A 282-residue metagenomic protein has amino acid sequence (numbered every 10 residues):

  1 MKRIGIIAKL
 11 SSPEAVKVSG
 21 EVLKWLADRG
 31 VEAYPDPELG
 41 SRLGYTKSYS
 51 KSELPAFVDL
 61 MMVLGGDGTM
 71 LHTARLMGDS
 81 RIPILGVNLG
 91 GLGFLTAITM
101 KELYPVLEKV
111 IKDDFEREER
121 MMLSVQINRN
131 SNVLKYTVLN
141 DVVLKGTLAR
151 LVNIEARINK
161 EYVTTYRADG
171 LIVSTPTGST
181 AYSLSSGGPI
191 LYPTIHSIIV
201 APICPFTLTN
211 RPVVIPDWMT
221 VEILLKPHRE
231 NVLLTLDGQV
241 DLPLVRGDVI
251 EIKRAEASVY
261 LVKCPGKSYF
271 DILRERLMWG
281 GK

Functional and structural regions predicted by a protein language model:
M1-L60, K101-E116, I127-Y136: ATP/NTP phosphate-donor binding region
I6, V63, V173: Redox-cofactor binding/interface segments in oxidoreductases and associated redox assembly factors
K9, M62, G66, N88 (+2 more regions): A residue-level signal for conserved active-site and pocket-lining positions in enzyme catalytic cores
A15, G68-T73, T180-S185: Short glycine/serine/threonine-rich phosphate/pyrophosphate-binding segments that cradle anionic phosphate groups
H72, M77-V87, F94: Gly/Ser-rich helix-loop-strand patches that form or flank binding pockets for ribonucleotide-derived cofactors
L92-D169: Catalytic core of DAGKc-family lipid kinases
Y136, L144, Y162, N210-K282: ATP/nucleoside-binding phosphotransfer catalytic cores, i.e., glycine-rich phosphate-binding loops
T164-D169, V173-T209: Gly/Ser/Thr-rich active-site loops/lids in small-molecule metabolic enzymes that frequently grip phosphoryl groups
